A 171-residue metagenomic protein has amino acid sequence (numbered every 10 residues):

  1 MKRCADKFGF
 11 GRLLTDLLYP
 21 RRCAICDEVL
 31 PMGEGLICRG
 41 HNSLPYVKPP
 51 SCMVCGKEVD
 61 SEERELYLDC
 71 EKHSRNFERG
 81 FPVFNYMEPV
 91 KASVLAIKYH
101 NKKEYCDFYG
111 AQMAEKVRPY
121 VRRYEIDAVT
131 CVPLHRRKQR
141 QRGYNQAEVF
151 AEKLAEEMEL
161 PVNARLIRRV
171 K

Functional and structural regions predicted by a protein language model:
M1-K171: Glycine-rich phosphate/pyrophosphate-handling loop used in enzymes and phosphotransfer proteins
